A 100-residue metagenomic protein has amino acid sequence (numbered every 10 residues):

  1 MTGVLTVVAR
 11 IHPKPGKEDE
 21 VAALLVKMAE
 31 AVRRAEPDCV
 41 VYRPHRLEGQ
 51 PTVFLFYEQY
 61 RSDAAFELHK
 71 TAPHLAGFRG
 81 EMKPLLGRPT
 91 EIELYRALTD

Functional and structural regions predicted by a protein language model:
M1-L5, R43-T52, R79-D100: Glycine-rich beta-strand-turn "strand-cap" elements at beta-sheet edges
T6-I11: Active-site-flanking beta-strand signature of metal-NTP-handling nucleotidyl enzymes and homologous cyclase-like
P13-D19: Short, surface-exposed ligand-recognition loops at beta-strand->loop->(often short) alpha-helix junctions that present
P15, Q50-P51, R61-A64: Short, charged/polar surface micro-motifs in flexible loops or helix N-caps
E20-L24: Short amphipathic alpha-helical coupling segments at ligand-binding clamshell hinges and other catalytic/signaling
K27, A31-C39, Q59-I92: An amphipathic, aromatic/His-enriched active-site/gating alpha helix that lines ligand/cofactor pockets
E30-F54: Short, glycine- and small/hydrophobic-rich beta-strand elements in well-ordered beta-sheets
